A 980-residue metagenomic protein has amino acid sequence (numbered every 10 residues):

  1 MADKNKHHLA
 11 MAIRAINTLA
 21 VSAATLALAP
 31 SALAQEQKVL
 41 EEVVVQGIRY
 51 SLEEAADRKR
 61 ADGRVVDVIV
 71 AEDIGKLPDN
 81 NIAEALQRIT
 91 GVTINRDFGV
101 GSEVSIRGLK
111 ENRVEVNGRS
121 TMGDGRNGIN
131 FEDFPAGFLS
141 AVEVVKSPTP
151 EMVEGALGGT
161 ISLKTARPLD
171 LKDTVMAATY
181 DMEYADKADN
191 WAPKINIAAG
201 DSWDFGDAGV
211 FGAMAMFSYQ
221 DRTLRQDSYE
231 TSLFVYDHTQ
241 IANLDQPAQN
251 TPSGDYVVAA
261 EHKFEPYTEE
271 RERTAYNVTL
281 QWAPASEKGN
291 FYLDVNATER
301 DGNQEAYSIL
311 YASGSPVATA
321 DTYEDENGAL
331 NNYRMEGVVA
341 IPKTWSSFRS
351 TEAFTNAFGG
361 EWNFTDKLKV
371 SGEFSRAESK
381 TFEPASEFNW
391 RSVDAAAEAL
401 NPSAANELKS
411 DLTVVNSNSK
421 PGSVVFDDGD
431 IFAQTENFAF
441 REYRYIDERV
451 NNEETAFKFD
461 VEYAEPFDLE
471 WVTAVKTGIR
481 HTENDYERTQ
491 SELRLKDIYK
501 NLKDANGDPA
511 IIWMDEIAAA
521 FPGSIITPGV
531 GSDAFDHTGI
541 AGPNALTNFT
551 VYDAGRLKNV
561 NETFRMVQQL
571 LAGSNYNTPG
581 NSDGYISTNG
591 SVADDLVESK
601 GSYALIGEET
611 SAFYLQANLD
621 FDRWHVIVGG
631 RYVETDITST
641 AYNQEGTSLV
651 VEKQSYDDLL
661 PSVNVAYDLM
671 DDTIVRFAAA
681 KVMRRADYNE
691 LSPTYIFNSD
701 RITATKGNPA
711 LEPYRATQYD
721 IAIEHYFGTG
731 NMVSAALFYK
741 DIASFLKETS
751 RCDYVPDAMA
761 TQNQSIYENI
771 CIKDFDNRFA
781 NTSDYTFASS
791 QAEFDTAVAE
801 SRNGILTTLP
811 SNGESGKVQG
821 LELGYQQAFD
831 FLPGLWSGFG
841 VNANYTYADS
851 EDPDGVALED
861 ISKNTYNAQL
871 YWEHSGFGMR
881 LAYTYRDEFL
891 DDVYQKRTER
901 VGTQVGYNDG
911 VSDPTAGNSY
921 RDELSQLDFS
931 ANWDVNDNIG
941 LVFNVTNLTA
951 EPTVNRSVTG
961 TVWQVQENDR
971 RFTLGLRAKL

Functional and structural regions predicted by a protein language model:
E36-K38, M152, P168-T174, D204-F211 (+8 more regions): Short loop/turn motifs that connect adjacent beta-strands in outer-membrane beta-barrel proteins
V44-G75, S102-E103, N112, R119-T121: N-terminal periplasmic "start-of-domain" segments of outer-membrane beta-barrel proteins
A83-S120: Extracytoplasmic beta-strand/coil segments of soluble accessory domains associated with Gram-negative outer-membrane
R119-S147: Short acidic/polar hinge/loop motifs at secondary-structure boundaries that mediate gating or recognition
A188-A318, Y323, Y333, I341 (+2 more regions): Transmembrane beta-barrel wall of Gram-negative outer-membrane proteins
V338-T355, I606-E609, M683-I742, C752-V755 (+5 more regions): Outer-membrane beta-barrel signature, preferentially recognizing the C-terminal barrel domain of Gram-negative
Y739-D741, R751, A758-Y894: Gram-negative outer-membrane beta-barrel transporters
D741-S744, F839, D887-T903, N932-L980: C-terminal beta-signal and adjacent terminal beta-strands/loops of Gram-negative outer-membrane beta-barrel proteins
